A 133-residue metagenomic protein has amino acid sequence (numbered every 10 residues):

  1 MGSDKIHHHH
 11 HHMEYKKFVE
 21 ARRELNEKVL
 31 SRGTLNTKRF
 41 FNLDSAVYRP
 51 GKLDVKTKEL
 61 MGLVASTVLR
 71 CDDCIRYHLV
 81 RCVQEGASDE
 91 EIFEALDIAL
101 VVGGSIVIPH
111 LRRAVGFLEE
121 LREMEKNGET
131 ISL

Functional and structural regions predicted by a protein language model:
M1-T57, H110-L133: Acidic, glycine/proline-rich low-complexity segments that act as flexible tails and inter-domain linkers
N42, A46, V64, I98-V101: Residues within well-ordered alpha-helical secondary structure of globular protein domains
K52-L69, E90-L96: Immediate flanking context of iron-sulfur cluster ligation sites
C71-C74: Short cysteine clusters
H78-D89: Iron-sulfur (Fe-S) cluster-binding segments and ferredoxin-like electron-carrier domains, especially [2Fe-2S]
F93-F117: C-terminal structural segments of small proteins and small subunits
